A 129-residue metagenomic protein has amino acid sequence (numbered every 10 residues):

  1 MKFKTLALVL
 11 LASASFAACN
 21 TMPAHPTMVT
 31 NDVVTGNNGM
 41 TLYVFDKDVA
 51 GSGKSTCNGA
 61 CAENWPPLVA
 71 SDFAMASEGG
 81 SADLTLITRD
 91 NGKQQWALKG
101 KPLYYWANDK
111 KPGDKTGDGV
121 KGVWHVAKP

Functional and structural regions predicted by a protein language model:
K4, L8, C19-P129: Compact beta-sheet-dominated domain cores in extracellular/mature segments
L10-A12: Short, linear, compositionally biased motifs with a strong N-terminal bias
S15-F16: Bacterial Sec-type N-terminal signal peptides, specifically the leucine/valine-rich hydrophobic h-region
